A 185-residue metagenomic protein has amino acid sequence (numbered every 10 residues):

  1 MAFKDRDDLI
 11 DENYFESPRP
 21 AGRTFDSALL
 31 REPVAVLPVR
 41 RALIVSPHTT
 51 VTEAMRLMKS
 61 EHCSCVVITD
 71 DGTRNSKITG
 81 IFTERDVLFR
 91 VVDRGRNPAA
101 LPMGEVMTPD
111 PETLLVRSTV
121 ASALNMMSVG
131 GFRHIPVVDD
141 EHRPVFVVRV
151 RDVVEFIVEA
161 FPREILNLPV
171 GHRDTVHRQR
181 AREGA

Functional and structural regions predicted by a protein language model:
M1-A185: Tandem CBS (Cystathionine beta-synthase) repeat/Bateman regulatory domains
